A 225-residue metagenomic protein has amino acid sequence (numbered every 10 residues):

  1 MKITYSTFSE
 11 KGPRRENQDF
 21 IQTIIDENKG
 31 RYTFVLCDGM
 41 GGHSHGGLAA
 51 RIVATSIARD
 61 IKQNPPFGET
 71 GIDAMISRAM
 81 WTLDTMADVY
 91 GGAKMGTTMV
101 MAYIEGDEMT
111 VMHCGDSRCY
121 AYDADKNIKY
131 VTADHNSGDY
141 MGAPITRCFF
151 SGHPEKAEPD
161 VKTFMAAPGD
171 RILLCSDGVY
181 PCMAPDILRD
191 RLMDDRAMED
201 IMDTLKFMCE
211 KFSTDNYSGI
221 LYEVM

Functional and structural regions predicted by a protein language model:
M1-M225: PP2C/PPM-type serine/threonine phosphatase catalytic domain
